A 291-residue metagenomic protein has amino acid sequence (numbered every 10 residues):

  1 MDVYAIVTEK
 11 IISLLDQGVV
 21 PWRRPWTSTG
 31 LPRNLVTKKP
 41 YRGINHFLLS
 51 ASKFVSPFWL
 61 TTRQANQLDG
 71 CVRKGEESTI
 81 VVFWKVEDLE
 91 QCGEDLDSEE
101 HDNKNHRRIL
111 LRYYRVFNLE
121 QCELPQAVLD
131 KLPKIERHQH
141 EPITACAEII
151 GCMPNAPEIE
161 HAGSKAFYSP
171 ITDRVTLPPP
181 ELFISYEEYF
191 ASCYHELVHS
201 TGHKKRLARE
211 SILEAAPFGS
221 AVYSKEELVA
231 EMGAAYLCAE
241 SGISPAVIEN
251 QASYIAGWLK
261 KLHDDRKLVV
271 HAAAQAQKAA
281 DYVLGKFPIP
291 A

Functional and structural regions predicted by a protein language model:
M1-A291: N-terminal accessory/interface modules of nucleic-acid-binding and processing proteins
